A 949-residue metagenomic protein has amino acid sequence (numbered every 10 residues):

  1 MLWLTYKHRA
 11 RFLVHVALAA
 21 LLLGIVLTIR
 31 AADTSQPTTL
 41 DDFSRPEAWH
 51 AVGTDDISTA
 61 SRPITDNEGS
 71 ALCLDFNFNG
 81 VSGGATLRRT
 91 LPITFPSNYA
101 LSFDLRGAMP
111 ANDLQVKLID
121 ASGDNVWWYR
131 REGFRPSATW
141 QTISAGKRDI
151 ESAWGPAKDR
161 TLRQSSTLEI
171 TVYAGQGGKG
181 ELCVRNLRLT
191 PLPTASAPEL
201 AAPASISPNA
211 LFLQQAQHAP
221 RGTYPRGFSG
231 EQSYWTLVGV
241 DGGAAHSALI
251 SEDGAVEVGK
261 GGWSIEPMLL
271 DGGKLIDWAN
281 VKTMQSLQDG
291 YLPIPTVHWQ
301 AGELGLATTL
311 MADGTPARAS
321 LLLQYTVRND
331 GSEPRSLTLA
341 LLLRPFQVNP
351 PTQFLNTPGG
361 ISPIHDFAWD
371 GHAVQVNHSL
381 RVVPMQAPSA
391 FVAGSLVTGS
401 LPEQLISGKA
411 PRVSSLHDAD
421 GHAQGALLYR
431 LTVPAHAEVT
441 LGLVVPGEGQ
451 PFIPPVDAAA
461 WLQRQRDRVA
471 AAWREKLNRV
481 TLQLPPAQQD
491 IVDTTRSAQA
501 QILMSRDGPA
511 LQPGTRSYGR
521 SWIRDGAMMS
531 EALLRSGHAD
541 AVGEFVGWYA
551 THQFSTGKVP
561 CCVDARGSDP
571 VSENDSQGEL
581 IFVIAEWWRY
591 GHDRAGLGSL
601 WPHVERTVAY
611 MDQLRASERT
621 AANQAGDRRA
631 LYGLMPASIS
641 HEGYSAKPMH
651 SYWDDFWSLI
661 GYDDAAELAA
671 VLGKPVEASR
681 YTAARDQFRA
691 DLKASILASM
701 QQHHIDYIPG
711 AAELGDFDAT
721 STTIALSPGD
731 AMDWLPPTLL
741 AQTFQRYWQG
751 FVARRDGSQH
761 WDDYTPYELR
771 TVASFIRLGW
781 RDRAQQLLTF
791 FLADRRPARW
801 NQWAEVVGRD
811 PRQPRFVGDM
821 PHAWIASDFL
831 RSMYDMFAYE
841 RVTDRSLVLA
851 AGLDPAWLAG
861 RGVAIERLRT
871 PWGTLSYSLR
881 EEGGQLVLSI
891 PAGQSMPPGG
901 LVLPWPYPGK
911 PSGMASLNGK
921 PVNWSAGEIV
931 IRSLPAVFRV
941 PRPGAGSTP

Functional and structural regions predicted by a protein language model:
A32-D56, P198-A201: Extracellular carbohydrate-recognition regions
S61-G83: Short carbohydrate-recognition loop motifs
F78-A157, Y173, G177-C183: Extracellular ligand-binding interfaces
P193-P486, V842-P949: Terminal accessory carbohydrate-recognition/targeting modules of carbohydrate-active enzymes
E231, Q404-R430, A437, A472-G598 (+8 more regions): Substrate-binding groove/exosite segments of carbohydrate-active enzymes
N329, F354-T357, F367, G371 (+8 more regions): Aromatic-rich carbohydrate-recognition surfaces in CAZymes
H378-L401, D612-I660, V671-L672, S679-D756 (+2 more regions): Extended ligand-binding clefts on enzyme/binding-domain cores
V676-G710, L735-G883, A892-Q894, W905-L917: Non-catalytic carbohydrate-binding regions of carbohydrate-active enzymes
